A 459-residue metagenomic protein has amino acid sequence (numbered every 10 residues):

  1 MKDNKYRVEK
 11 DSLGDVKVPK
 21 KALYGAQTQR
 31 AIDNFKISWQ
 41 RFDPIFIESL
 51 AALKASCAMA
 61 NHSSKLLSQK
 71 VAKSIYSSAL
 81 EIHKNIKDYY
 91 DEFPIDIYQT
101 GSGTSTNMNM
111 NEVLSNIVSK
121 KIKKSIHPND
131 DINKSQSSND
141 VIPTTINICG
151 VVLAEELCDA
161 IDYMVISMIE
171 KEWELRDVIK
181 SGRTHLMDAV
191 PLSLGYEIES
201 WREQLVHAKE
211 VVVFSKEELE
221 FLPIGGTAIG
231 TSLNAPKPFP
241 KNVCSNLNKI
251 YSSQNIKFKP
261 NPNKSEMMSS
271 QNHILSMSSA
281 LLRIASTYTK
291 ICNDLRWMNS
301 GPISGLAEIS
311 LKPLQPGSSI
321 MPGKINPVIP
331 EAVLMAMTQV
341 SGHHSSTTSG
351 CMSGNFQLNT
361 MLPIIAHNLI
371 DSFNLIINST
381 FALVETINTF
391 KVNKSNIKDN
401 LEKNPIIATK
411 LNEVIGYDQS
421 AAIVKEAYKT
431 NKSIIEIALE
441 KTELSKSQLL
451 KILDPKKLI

Functional and structural regions predicted by a protein language model:
M1-I459: Conserved, well-structured ligand/cofactor-binding cores
